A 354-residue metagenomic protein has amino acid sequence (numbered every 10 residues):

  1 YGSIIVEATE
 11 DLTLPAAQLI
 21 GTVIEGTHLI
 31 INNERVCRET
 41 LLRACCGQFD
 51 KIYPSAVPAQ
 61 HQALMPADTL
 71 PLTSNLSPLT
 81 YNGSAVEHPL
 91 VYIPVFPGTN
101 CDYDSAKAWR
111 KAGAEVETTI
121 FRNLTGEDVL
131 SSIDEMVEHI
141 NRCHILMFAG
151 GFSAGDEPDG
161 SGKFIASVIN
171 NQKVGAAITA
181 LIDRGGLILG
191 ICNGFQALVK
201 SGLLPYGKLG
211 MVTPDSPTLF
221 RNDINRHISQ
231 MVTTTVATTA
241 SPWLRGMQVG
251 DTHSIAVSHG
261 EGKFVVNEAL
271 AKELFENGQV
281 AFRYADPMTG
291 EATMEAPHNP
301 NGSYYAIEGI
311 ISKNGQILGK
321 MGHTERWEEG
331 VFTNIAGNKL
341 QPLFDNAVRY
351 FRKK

Functional and structural regions predicted by a protein language model:
Y1-D11: Short cationic amphipathic helices and targeting signals
E7-T9, I20-V23, N32, P94-F96 (+4 more regions): Generic beta-strand/beta-sheet core signal
T9-L90, G98, K107: Intein/HINT protein-splicing elements and their conserved insertion hotspots or analogous self-processing inserts
L12-R35, E117-N123, S216-L219, N225 (+1 more regions): Beta-strand->loop->alpha-helix junctions that form or flank phosphate-binding loops in nucleotide-handling enzymes
S74, L79-S161, N171, L244-R245 (+5 more regions): Extended, subdomain-level signal for the structured scaffold at the beginning of enzyme domains
S131, E135-E138, A177-A180, M211-K354: Amide-donor transfer/coupling interface in amidating biosynthetic enzymes
A149, S153-A240: Cysteine-nucleophile active-site neighborhood
